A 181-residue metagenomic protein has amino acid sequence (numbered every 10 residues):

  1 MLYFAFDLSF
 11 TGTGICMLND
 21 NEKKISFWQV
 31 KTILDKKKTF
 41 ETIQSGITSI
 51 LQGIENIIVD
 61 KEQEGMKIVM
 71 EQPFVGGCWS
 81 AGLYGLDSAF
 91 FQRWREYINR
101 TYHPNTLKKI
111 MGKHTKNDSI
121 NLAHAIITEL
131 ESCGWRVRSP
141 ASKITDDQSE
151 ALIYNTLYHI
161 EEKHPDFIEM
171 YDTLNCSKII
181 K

Functional and structural regions predicted by a protein language model:
M1-K181: Phosphate- and other anionic-substrate recognition elements at nucleic-acid/protein interfaces
